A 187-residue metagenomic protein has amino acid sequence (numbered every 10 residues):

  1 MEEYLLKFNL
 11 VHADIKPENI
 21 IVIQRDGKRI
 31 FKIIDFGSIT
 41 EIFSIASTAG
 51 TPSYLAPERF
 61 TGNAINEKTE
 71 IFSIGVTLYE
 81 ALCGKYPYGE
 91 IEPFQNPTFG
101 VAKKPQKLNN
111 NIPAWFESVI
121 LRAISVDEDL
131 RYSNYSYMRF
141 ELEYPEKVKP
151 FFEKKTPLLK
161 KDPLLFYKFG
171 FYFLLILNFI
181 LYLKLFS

Functional and structural regions predicted by a protein language model:
M1-L10: Protein kinase catalytic-loop region centered on the HRD/HxD motif
D14: Conserved catalytic-loop position in the HRD/HxD motif
N19-I33: Conserved protein kinase catalytic/activation segment
R29-I30, A46-A49, E70, L82: Short, glycine/charged-enriched secondary-structure capping and boundary segments
S44-S53, F60: Activation loop
Y54-K149: C-terminal lobe helix-coil module of Hanks-type protein kinase domains
F151-S187: Regulatory extensions appended to serine/threonine kinase catalytic cores
